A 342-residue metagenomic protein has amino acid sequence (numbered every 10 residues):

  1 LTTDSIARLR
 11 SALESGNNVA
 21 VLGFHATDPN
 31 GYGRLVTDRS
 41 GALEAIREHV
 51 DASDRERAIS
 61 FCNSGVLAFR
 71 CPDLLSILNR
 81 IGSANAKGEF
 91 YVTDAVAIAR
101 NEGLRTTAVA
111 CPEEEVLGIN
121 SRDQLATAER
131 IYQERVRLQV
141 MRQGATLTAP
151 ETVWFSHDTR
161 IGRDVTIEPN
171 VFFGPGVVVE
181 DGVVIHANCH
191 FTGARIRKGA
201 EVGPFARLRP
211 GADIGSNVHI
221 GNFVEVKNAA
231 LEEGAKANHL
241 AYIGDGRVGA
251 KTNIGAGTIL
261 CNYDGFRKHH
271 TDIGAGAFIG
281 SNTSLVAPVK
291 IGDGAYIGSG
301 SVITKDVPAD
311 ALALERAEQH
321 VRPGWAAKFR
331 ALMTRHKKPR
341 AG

Functional and structural regions predicted by a protein language model:
L1-S40, S64, A68-I81: Conserved beta-loop-beta/alpha segment of the NTase-like Rossmann-fold superfamily that binds/positions NTPs
S15-V19, N30-Y32, S40-A42, N63-S64 (+4 more regions): Short coil/turn connectors at secondary-structure junctions
L22-F24, I46, V109, D306: Generic beta-sheet signal
L35-D38, A68-F69, I119-N120, S156 (+4 more regions): Short beta-strand-to-turn element immediately C-terminal to the catalytic PLP-Schiff-base lysine in fold type I
E44-Q133: Catalytic-core segments of class I nucleotidyltransferases/pyrophosphorylases that form NMP-activated intermediates
N63-V66, H157, H269, A287: Glycine/small-residue-rich pyrophosphate-binding loop that anchors the diphosphate of NDP-sugar donors
R100-E201: Extended, small-residue-rich solenoid/repeat segments and analogous flexible loops that form exposed scaffolds
E201-G342: Glycine-rich hexapeptide-repeat left-handed beta-helix
